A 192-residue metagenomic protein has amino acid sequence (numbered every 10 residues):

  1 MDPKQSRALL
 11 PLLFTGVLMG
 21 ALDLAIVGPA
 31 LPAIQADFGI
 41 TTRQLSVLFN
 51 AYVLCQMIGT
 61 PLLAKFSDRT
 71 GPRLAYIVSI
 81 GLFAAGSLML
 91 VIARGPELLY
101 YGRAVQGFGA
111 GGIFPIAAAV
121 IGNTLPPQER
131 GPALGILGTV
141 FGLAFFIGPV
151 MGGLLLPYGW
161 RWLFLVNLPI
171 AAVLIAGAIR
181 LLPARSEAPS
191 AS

Functional and structural regions predicted by a protein language model:
M1-L181, S186-E187: Transmembrane-helix bundle of Major Facilitator Superfamily
P189-S192: Membrane-interface "helix-start" segments
